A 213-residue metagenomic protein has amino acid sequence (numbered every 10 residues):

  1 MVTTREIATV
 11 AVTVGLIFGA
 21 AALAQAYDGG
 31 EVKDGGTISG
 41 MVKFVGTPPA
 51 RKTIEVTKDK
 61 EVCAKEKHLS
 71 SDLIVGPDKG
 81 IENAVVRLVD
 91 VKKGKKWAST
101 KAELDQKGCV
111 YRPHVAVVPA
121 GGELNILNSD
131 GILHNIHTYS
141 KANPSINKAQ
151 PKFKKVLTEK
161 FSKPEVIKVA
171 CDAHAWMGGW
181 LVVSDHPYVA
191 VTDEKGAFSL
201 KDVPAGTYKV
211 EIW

Functional and structural regions predicted by a protein language model:
M1-E6: N-terminal secretory signal peptides that target proteins for export/translocation
V10-G19: Bacterial N-terminal signal peptides
A24-W213: Extracytoplasmic copper-binding redox domains, predominantly the cupredoxin/blue-copper superfamily
